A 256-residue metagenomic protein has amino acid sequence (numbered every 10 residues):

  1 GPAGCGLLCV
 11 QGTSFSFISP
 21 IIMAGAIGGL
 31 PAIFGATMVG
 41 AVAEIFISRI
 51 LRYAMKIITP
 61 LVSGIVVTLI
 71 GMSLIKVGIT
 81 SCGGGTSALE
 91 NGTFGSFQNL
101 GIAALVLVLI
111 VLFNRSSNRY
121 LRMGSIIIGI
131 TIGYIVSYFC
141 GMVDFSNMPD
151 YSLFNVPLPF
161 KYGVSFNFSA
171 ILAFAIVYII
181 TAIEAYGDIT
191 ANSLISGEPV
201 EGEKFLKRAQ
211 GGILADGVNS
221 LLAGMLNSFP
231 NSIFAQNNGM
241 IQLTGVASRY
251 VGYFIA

Functional and structural regions predicted by a protein language model:
G1-C9, S14-A24: N-terminal signal-anchor module of multipass membrane proteins
G1-G4, I176-R249: Membrane-embedded helical hairpins/re-entrant loop segments and their flanking transmembrane helices within multi-pass
C9-T13, T37-V42, V66, I70 (+6 more regions): Transmembrane helix-bundle signature of multi-pass membrane transporters/permeases
F17-A26, R52, K76, S81 (+2 more regions): Generic transmembrane alpha-helix signature in multi-pass membrane proteins, especially transporters/channels
I21, I50, A54-I58, C82 (+5 more regions): Hydrophobic alpha-helical segments of integral membrane proteins, encompassing both true transmembrane helices
A24-S146, V251-A256: Membrane-embedded alpha-helical modules
E90-G92, R122-Q210: Helix-loop-helix hairpins and the membrane-proximal interhelical loops of multi-pass alpha-helical transport proteins
